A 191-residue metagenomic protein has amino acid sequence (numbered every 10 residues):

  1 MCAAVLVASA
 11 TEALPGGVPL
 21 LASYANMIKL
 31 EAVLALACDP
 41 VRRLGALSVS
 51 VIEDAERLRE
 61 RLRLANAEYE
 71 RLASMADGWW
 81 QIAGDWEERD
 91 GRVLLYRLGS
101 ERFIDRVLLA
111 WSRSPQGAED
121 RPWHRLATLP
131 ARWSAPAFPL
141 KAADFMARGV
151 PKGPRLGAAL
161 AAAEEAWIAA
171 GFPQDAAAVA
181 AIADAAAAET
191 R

Functional and structural regions predicted by a protein language model:
M1-E119: Conserved, hydrophobic alpha-helical core segments of structured domains
C2-A3, A10, A110-R191: Charged substrate- and nucleic-acid-binding regions of tRNA-handling and nucleotidyl-transfer enzymes, centered on
